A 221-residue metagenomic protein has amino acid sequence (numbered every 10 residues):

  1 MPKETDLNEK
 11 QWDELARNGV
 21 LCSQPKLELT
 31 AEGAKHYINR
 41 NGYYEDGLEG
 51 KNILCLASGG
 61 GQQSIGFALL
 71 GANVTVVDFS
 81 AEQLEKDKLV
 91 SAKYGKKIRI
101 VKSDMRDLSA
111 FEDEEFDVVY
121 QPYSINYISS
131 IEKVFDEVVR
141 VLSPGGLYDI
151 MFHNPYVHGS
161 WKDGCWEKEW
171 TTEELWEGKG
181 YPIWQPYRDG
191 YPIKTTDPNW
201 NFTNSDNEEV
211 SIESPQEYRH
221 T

Functional and structural regions predicted by a protein language model:
M1-K26: N-terminal, positively charged/glycine-rich alpha-helical extensions of SAM-dependent methyltransferases
Q24-K51: Conserved alpha-helix/loop element of class I SAM-dependent methyltransferases that forms part of the SAM/SAH-binding
N52-D107: Class I SAM-dependent methyltransferase SAM/SAH-binding core
R106-V119: A short acidic, Gly/Pro-enriched loop at the edge of an enzyme's catalytic core that lines a small-molecule cofactor
D117-E132: A short SAM/SAH-binding and catalytic strip from SAM-dependent methyltransferases
E132-L147: A short glycine-rich, Lys/Arg-flanked "PGG" loop and its adjoining helix->strand segment in the class I
L147-N201: Conserved class I S-adenosyl-L-methionine
S214-T221: Short alpha-helix
